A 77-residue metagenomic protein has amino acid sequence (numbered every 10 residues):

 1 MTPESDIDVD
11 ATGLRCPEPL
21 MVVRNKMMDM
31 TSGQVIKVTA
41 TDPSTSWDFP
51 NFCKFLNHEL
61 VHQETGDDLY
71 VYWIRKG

Functional and structural regions predicted by a protein language model:
T2: Histidine/lysine/aspartate-rich catalytic loop segments that bind and position anionic ligands
S5-T12: Short amphipathic
D6, G33-K37, L69-V71: Intrinsic-disorder/low-complexity, polar/charged segments enriched in Ser/Thr/Lys/Arg/Asp/Glu/Gln
C16, D68-L69: A short acidic, often aromatic-flanked loop/helix-cap motif at beta-alpha or helix-coil junctions that lines enzyme
P17-V61: Amphipathic, hydrophobic secondary-structure cores in small proteins
E64: Long, contiguous binding/interaction regions
V71-G77: Core SAM-dependent methyltransferase catalytic element
